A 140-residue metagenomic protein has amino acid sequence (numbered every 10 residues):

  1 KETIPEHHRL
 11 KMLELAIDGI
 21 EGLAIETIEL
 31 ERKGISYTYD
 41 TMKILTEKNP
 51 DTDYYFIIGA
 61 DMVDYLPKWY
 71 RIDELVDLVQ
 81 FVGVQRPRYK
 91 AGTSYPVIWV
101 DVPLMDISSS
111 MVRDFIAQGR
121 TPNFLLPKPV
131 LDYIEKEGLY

Functional and structural regions predicted by a protein language model:
K1-Y140: Nucleotidyltransferase catalytic core that binds NTPs
